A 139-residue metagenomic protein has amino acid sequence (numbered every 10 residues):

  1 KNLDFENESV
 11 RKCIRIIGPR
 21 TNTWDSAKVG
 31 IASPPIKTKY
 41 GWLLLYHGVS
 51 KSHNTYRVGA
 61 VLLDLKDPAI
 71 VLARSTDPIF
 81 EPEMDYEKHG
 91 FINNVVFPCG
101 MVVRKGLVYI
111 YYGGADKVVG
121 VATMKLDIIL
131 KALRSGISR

Functional and structural regions predicted by a protein language model:
K1-A27, I36-F91, K105-V108, Y112-R139: Beta-rich carbohydrate-recognition and catalytic domains
I31-P34, F97-G100: Beta-propeller and closely related beta-sheet repeat lectin domains
N94: Short, flexible loop/turn motifs enriched in small residues
